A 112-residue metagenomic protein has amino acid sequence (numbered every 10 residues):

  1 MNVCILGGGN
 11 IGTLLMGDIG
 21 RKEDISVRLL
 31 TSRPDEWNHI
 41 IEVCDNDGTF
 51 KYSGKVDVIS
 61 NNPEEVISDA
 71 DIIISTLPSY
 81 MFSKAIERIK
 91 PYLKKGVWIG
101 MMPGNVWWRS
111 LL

Functional and structural regions predicted by a protein language model:
M1-K51, I67, Y92: NAD(P)+-binding Rossmann beta1-loop-alpha1 motif at the extreme N-terminus of oxidoreductases
G7, G54-K55, L77: Residues that cap or flank secondary-structure elements
T31, P63, P103: Residues at the C-termini of beta-strands that transition into short coil/loop
D35-E36, I59-S60, G104-W108: Short C-terminal domain-edge/linker segments immediately following a structured domain
S53-D69: Short acidic low-complexity segments
I73-I74: N-terminal Rossmann-like NAD(P) cofactor-binding module of classical short-chain dehydrogenase/reductase
S79-L112: Rossmann-like NAD(P)(H) cofactor-binding subdomain of soluble oxidoreductases
